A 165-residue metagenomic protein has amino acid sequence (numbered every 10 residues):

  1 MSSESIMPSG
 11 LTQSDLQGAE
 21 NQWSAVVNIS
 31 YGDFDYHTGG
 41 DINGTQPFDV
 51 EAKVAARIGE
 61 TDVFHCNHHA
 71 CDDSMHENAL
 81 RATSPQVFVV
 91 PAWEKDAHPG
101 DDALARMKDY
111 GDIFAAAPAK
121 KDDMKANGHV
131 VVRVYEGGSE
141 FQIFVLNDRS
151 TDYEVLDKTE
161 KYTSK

Functional and structural regions predicted by a protein language model:
M1-E60, K125-K165: Core dinuclear metal-dependent hydrolase active-site scaffold
P47-V131: Cap/insert and terminal regions of metallo-dependent hydrolase folds
